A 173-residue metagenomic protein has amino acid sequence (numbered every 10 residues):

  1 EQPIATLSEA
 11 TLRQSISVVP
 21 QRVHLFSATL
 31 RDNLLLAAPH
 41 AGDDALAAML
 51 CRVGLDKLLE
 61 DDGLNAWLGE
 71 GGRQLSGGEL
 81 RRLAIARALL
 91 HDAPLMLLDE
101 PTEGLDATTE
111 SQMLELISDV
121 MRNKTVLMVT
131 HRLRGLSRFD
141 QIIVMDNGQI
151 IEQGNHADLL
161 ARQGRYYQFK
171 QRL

Functional and structural regions predicted by a protein language model:
E1-T11: ABC ATPase NBD Q-loop/coupling interface
E9, R13, L55, Q163: ATP/adenylate-binding site constellation spanning eukaryotic-like Ser/Thr protein kinases, ABC-transporter
R13-R22, L30-N33, M49, A66-R162: ABC-family ATPase nucleotide-binding domain "signature/switch" substructure
V23-W67, L116, R165-Q168: Conserved "ABC signature" C-loop
Q171-L173: ABC ATPase nucleotide-binding domains
